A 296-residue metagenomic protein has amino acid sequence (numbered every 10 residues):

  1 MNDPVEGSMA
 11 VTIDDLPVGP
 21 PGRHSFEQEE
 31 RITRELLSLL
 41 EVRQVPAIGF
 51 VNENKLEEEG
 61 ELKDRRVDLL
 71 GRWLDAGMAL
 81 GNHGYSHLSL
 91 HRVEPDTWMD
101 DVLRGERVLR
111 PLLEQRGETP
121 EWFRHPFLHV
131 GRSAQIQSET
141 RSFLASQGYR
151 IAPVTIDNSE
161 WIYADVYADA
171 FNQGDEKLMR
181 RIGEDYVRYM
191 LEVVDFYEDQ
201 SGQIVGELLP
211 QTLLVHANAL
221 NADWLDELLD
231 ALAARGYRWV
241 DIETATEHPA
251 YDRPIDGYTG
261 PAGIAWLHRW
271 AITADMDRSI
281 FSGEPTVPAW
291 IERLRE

Functional and structural regions predicted by a protein language model:
M1-L128, L213, A231: Active-site beta->alpha N-cap acidic-glycine motif
S25, R31, F50-N52, E59-V67 (+7 more regions): Short, structured coil/loop segments at alpha-helix boundaries
E41-A47, P153, Q203-E207, A217-E296: C-terminal domain-boundary segment and adjacent tail
V51, G84, T155, E243-T244: Residue-level recognition of beta-strand->loop/alpha-helix junctions
E57-R65, H87-R238: Catalytic domains of cell-wall/extracellular-matrix polysaccharide-remodeling enzymes, centered on de-N-acetylation
D68-L69, D101, F171-Q173, D256-P261 (+1 more regions): Short alpha-helix boundary/capping motifs
L74-N82, V108-L113, D175-E192, G263-G283: Short, basic, helix/turn surface patches
